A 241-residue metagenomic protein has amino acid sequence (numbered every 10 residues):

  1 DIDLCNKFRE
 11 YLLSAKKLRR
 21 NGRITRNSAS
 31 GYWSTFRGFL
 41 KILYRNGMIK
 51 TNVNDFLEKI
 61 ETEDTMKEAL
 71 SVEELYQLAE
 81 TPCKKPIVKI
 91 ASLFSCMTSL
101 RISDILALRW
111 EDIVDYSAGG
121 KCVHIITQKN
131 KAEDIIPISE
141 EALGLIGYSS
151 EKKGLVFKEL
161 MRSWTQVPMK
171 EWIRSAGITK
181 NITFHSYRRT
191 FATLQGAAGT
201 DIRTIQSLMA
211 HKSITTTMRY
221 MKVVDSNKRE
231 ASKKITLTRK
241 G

Functional and structural regions predicted by a protein language model:
D1-K41, D64, L160-S163, N181-T183: N-terminal core-binding DNA-recognition domain of tyrosine site-specific recombinases/integrases
R23-R26, S30, R45, I49-I102 (+2 more regions): Basic, Lys/Arg- and aromatic-enriched nucleic-acid-binding interface segment
R37-L40, Y44, V224-K228: C-terminal flanking helix
R45, L93, M97, D104 (+2 more regions): C-terminal catalytic core of tyrosine-transesterase DNA break-rejoin enzymes
E58-K59, D64-E68, V72-E74, T98 (+1 more regions): Conserved tyrosine-mediated DNA breakage-rejoining catalytic core shared by Y-recombinases
A69, T127-K131, M209, S213-K234: Catalytic-site neighborhood detector that most strongly recognizes the C-terminal catalytic loop/helix of tyrosine
I113-G119, T179-N181, T200-R219, E230: Short, polar N-cap/turn motifs at the start of nucleic acid-interacting alpha helices
S139-T179: Active-site/catalytic core of tyrosine-dependent DNA strand-transfer enzymes
